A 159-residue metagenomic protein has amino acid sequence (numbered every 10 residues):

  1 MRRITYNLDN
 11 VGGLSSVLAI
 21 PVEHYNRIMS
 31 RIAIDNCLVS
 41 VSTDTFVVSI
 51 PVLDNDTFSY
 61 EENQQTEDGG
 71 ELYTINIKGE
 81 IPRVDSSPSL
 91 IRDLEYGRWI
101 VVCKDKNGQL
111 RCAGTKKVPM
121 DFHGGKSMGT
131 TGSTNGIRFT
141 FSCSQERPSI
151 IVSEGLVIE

Functional and structural regions predicted by a protein language model:
M1-N76, V118-T131: Solvent-exposed edge beta-strands and adjacent loop segments that serve as assembly or binding interfaces
S16-I20, I77-G79, G97-D105: Short, hydrophobic/proline-enriched secondary-structure or compact coil segments at domain edges
V52-D56, I81-D85, D105-N107: Generic secondary-structure microfeatures
Q64-S86, S133-R147: Oligomerization/assembly interface segments of phage tail-like spikes and tubes
G69, I91-D93, C103, G129-S133: A general structural signal for short secondary-structure junctions and capping/turn motifs
D85-P88, G125: Short alpha-helical segments and helix-capping/turn motifs at coil-helix boundaries
P88-A113: Short, acidic/charged, Gly/Pro-enriched secondary-structure junctions
K116-E159: Mixed-charge, glycine-accented linear interaction segment located at domain edges/termini
